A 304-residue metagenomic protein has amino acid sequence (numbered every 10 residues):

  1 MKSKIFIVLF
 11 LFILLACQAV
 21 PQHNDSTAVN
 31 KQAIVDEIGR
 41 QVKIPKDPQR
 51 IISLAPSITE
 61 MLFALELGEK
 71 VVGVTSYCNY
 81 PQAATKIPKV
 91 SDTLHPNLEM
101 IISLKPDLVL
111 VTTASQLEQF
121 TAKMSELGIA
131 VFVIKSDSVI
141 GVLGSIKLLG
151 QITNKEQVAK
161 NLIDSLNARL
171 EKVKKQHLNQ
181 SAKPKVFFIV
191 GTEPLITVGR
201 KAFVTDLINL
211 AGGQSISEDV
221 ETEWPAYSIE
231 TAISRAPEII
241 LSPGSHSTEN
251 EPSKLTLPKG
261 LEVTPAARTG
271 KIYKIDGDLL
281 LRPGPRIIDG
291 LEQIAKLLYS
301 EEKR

Functional and structural regions predicted by a protein language model:
K2-F10: Sec-dependent signal peptide recognition, specifically the positively charged N-region followed immediately by
I13-A16: C-terminal motif of bacterial Sec signal peptides marking the signal peptidase cleavage site
Q18-P21: Bacterial signal peptide processing site
V35-G39, V90-E99, S115, V220-I229: Short helix-initiation/N-cap motifs at beta->coil->alpha
R40-Q41, D107-L108, E118-I196, S217-D219 (+3 more regions): Extracytoplasmic substrate-binding proteins
R50-L104, L108-A114, F120, I216 (+2 more regions): A short, structured surface patch at a secondary-structure boundary
T75, K201-W224, G244, K274: His/Asp/Glu-enriched short active-site or ligand-binding loop at hydrolase and phosphoryl-transfer sites
L98-K105, L127, Y227-A236: Short helices/loops that flank or line small-molecule/ion binding pockets
